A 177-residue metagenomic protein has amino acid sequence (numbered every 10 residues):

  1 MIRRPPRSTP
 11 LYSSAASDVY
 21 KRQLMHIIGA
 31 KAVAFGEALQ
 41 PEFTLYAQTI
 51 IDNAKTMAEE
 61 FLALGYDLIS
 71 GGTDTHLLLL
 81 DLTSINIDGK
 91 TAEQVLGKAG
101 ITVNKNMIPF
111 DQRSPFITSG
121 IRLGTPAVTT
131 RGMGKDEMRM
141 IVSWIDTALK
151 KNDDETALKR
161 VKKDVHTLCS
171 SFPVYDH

Functional and structural regions predicted by a protein language model:
M1-Y20: Single conserved hydrophobic/aromatic residue that forms the stacking wall/gate of nucleotide- or nucleobase-binding
R7, R22, L45-Q48, M133 (+1 more regions): Alpha-helix capping and helix-loop boundary segments enriched in small/acidic/polar residues
S14-D88: Active-site C-terminal subdomain of aminotransferase-like
M25, T44, D67, T102 (+2 more regions): Intrinsically disordered or highly flexible coil/loop and linker segments, enriched in small and charged/polar residues
N53, P115-H177: PLP-dependent enzyme catalytic core of the Aspartate aminotransferase-like
T56, E60-L64, T91-A99, A148: Generic non-transmembrane alpha-helical segments
D67-I121, T125-G132: Conserved PLP-binding catalytic core of the aspartate aminotransferase-like
